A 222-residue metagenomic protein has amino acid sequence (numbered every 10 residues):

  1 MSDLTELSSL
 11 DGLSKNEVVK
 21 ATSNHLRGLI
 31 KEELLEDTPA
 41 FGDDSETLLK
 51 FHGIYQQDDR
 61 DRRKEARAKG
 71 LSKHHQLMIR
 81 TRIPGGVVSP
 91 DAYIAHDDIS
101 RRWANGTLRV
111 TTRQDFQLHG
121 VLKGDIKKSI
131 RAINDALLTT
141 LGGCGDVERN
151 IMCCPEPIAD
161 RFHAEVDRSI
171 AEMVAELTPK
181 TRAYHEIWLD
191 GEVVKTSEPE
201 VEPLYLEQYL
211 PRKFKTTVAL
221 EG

Functional and structural regions predicted by a protein language model:
M1-I30: Intrinsically disordered, low-structural-confidence terminal and linker regions
L4-L10, S23, F51, D135 (+2 more regions): Intrinsically disordered, low-complexity regions
E6, S14, K31, D44 (+3 more regions): Serine/threonine-rich low-complexity intrinsically disordered regions
L13, E17, G28, E36-T38 (+7 more regions): Short, well-ordered helical secondary-structure segments
K15, K20, K31, K50 (+8 more regions): Context-gated lysine
E33-V87, R149-P157, F214-T216: Short glycine-/aliphatic-rich beta-strand segments at the starts of folded cytosolic domains
Q76-G222: Small-residue-enriched alpha-helical segments and adjacent helix-cap loops that form tight helix-helix packing
